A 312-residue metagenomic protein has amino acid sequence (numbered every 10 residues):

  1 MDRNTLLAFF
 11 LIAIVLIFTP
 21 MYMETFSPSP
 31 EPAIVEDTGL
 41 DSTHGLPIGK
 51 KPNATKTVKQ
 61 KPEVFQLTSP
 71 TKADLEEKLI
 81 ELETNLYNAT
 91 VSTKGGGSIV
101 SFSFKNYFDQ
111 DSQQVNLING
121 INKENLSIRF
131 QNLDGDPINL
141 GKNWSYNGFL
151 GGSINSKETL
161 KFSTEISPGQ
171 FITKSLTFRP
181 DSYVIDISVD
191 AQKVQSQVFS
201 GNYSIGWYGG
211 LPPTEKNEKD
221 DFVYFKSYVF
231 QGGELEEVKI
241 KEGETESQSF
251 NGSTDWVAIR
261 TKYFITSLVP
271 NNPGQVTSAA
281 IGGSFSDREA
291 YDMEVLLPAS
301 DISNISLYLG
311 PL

Functional and structural regions predicted by a protein language model:
M1-S42, I166: Subset of Sec-pathway N-terminal targeting signals
A8-F10, M21, P47, S112 (+2 more regions): A ubiquitous, low-specificity "background" feature that marks scattered single residues across proteins without
M23, E31-V35, K50, T55 (+3 more regions): A generic alpha-helix propensity feature with a strong bias for hydrophobic helices
A33-D74: Acidic, low-complexity intrinsically disordered tails
D74-L312: Soluble non-transmembrane domains of integral membrane proteins
